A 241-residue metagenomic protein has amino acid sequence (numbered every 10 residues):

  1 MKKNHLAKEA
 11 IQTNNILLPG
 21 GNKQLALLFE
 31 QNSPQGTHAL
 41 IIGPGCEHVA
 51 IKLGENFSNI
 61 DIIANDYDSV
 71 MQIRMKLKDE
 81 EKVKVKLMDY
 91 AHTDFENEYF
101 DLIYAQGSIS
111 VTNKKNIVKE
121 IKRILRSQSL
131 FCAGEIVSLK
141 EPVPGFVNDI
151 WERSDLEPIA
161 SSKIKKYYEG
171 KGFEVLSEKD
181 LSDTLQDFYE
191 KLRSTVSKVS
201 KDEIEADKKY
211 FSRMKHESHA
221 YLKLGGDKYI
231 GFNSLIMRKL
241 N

Functional and structural regions predicted by a protein language model:
M1-N22: Class I SAM-dependent methyltransferase Rossmann-like catalytic core, especially the SAM/SAH-binding loop
K8-Q12, A133-D155: Short, glycine-/aromatic-enriched active-site segment of Class I SAM-dependent methyltransferases
L18-G36: Conserved alpha-helix/loop element of class I SAM-dependent methyltransferases that forms part of the SAM/SAH-binding
H38-T93: Class I SAM-dependent methyltransferase SAM/SAH-binding core
A91-I103: A short acidic, Gly/Pro-enriched loop at the edge of an enzyme's catalytic core that lines a small-molecule cofactor
D101-K115: A short SAM/SAH-binding and catalytic strip from SAM-dependent methyltransferases
K115-L130: A short glycine-rich, Lys/Arg-flanked "PGG" loop and its adjoining helix->strand segment in the class I
S177-N241: Conserved Class I S-adenosyl-L-methionine
